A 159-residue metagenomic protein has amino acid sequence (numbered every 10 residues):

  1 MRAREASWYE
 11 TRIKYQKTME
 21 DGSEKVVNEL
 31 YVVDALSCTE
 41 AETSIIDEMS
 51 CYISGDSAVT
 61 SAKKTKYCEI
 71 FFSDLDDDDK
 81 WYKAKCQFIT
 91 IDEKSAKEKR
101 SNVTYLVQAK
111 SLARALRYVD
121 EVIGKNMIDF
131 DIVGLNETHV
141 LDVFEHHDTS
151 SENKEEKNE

Functional and structural regions predicted by a protein language model:
M1-K17, S50-K83: N-terminal segment of the canonical double-stranded RNA-binding domain
M1-T43: The feature marks the first
K17-D34, C51-S54, K97-Y105, K125-M127 (+1 more regions): A cross-kingdom feature marking solvent-exposed beta-strand/loop segments within repeated, beta-rich binding/scaffold
T18-E20, C38-E40, E69, I91-E93 (+2 more regions): Generic "edge-of-domain/loop-turn" microfeature
S37-I53, S111-N126: A short, charged, amphipathic alpha-helix used as a generic interaction element across diverse proteins
S50-Y67, E121-H139: Short glycine-rich, low-complexity/disordered patches
A62-M127: Short, solvent-exposed interaction modules
N126-E159: Glycine-rich, aromatic-bearing surface loops/beta-hairpins
